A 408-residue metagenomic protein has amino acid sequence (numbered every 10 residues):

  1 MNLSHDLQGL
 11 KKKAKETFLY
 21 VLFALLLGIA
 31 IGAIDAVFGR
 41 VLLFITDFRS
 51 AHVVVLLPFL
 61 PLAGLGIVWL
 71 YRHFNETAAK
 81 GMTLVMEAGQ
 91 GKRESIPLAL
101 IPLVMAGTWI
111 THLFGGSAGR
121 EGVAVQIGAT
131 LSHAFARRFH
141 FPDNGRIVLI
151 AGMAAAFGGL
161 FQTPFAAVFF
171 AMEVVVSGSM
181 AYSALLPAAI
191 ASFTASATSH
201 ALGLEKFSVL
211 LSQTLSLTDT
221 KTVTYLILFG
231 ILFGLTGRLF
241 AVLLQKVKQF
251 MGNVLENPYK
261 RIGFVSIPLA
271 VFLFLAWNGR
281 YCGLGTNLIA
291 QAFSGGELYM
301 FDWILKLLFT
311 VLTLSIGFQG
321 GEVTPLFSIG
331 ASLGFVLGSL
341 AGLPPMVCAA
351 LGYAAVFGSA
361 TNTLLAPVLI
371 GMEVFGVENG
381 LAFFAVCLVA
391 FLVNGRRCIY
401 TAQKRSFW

Functional and structural regions predicted by a protein language model:
M1-W408: Alpha-helical transmembrane segments and immediately membrane-proximal extracytoplasmic
